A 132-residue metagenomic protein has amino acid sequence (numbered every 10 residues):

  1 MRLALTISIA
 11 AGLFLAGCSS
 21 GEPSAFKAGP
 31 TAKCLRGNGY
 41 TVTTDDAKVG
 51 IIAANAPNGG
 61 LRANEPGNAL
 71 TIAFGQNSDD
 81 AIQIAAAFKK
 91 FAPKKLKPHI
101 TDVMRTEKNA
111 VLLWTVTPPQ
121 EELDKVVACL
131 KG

Functional and structural regions predicted by a protein language model:
M1-A4: Positively charged n-region of N-terminal signal peptides that target proteins for export
F14-G17: C-terminal motif of bacterial Sec signal peptides marking the signal peptidase cleavage site
S19-G21: Bacterial signal peptide processing site
R36-G50: Short secondary-structure junctions
K48-A69: Secretory pathway targeting signatures of secreted, lumenal, and periplasmic proteins
V49-A54, A81-D102: An anionic, turn-rich surface loop/hairpin at beta-sheet edges that serves as a generic interaction/coordination patch
E65-Q83: A short acidic-to-branched-hydrophobic micro-motif
P93-G132: A short, solvent-exposed beta-edge/loop patch
